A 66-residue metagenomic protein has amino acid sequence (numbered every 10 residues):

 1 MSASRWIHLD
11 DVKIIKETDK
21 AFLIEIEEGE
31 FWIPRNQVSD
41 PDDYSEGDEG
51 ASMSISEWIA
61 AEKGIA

Functional and structural regions predicted by a protein language model:
M1-A66: Catalytic phosphate/metal-binding cores of nucleic-acid and nucleotide-processing enzymes, i.e., regions that mediate
